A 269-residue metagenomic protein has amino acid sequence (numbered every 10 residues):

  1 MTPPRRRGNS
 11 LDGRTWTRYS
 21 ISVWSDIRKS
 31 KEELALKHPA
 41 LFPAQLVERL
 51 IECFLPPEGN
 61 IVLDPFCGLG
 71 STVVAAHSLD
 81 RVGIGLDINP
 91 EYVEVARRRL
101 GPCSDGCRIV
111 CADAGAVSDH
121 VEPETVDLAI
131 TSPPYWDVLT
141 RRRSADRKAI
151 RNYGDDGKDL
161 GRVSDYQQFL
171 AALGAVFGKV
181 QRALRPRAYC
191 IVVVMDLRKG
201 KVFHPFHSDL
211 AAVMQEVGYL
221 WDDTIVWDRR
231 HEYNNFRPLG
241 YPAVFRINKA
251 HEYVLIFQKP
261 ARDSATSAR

Functional and structural regions predicted by a protein language model:
M1-R269: Class I S-adenosyl-L-methionine-dependent methyltransferase catalytic core
